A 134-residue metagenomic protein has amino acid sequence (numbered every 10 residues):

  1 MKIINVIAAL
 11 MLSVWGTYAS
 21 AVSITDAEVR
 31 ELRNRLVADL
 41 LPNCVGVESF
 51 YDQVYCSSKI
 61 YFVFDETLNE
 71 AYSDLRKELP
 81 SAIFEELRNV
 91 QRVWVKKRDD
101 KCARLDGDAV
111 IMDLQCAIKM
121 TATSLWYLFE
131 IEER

Functional and structural regions predicted by a protein language model:
M1-N5: Positively charged n-region of N-terminal signal peptides that target proteins for export
V14-Y18: N-terminal signal peptide c-region/cleavage motif recognized by signal peptidases
S20-R134: N-terminal alpha-helical modules
